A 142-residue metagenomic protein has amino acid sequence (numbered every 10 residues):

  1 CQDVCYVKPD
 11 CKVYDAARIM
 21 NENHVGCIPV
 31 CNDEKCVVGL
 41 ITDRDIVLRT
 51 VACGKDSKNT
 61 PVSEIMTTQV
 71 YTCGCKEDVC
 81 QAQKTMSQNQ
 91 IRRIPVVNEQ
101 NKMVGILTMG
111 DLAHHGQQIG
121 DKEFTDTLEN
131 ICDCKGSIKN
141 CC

Functional and structural regions predicted by a protein language model:
C1-D3, T42-S87, I106-C142: Tandem CBS (Bateman) regulatory domains
D3-Y6, C36-V37, T72, K102: Short, flexible active-site loop motifs that bind/organize anionic cofactors or intermediates
Y6-H24, C31, C73-Q90, V97 (+1 more regions): The conserved cystathionine-beta-synthase
A17-I19, D33-K35, C53-D56, I65: Short hydrophobic/aromatic-rich motifs at helix boundaries and adjacent loops
M20-N23, I28-R44, M86, I94-G110: A glycine-centered beta-loop-beta connector
